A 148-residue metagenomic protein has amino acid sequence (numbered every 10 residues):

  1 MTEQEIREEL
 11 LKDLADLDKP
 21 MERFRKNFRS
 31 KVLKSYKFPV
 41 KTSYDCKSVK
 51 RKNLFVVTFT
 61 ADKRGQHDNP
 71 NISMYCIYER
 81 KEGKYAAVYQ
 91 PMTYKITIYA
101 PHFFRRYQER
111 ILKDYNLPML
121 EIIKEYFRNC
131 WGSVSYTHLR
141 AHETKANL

Functional and structural regions predicted by a protein language model:
M1-T60: Eukaryotic low-complexity, non-globular regulatory regions
T2-D16, E82-D114, M119: Arg/Lys-rich, positively charged N-terminal/basic patches that mediate binding to nucleic acids
K47-E79: Phosphate/adenylate-binding glycine loop and adjacent helical scaffold
K124-S133: Beta-rich nucleic-acid/ligand-interaction surfaces
T137-T144: Conserved small/polar residues in nucleotide/adenosyl-binding loops
